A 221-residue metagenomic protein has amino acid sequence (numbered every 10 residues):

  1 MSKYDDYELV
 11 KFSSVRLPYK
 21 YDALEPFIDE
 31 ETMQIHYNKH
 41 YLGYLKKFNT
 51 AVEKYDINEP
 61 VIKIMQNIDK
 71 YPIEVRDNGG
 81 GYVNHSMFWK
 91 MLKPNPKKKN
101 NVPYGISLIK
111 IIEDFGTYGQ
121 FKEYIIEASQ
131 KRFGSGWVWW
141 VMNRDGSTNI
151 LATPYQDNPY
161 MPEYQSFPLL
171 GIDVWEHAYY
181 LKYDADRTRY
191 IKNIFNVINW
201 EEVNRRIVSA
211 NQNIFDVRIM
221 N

Functional and structural regions predicted by a protein language model:
S2-N221: Feature for soluble, non-membrane regions of globular proteins
